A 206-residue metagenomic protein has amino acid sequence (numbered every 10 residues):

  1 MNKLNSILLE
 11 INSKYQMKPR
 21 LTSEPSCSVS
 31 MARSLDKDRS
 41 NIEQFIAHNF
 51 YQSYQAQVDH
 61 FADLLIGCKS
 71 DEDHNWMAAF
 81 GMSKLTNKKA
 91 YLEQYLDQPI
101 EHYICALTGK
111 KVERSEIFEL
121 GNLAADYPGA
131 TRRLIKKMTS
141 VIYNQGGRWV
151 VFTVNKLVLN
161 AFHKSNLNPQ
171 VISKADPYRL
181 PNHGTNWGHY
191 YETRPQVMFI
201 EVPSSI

Functional and structural regions predicted by a protein language model:
M1-N49, A56, E72-N75, N122-A124 (+2 more regions): Terminal substrate-recognition subdomain of acyl/acetyltransferases
A56-G67, L85-Y91: A short helix-loop-beta-strand connector motif used in the catalytic cores of GNAT acetyltransferases and, in some
V58, S70-D73, G109-R114: Short, charge-rich binding segments
A62-A79: Conserved beta-hairpin
L64, A78, E116, R194-Q196: A generic secondary-structure signal marking the coil-to-beta-strand transition
G81-N122, R179-H189: Conserved acyl-donor/pantetheine-binding loop and adjacent beta-alpha core of acyl/acetyltransferases and related
K84, Y127, V154: Residues that line or immediately flank small-molecule/substrate-binding pockets and catalytic motifs
Y127-N144: Conserved acetyl-CoA-binding loop-helix of GNAT-fold acetyltransferases
